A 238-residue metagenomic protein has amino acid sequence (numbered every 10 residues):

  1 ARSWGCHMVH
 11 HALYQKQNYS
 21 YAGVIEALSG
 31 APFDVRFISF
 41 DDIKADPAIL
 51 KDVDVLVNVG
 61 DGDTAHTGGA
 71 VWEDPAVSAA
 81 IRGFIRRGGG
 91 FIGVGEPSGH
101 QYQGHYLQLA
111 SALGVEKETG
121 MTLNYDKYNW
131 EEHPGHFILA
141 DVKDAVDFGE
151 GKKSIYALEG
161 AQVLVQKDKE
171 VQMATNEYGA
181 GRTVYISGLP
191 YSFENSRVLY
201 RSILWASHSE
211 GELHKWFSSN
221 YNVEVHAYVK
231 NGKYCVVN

Functional and structural regions predicted by a protein language model:
A1-V53, N220, Y228-G232: Aromatic-Pro/Gly-enriched surface loop or interdomain linker that acts as a lid/target-recognition segment
G5-Q17, D34, V57-D74, L189: The substrate-binding groove and active-site-proximal loops of carbohydrate-active enzymes, especially glycoside
I38, V53-G60, I92-G93: Short acidic catalytic loops
F40-D42, G62, D168: Short beta->alpha connector loops
P47-A48, T64-N238: A conserved amphipathic helix/loop scaffold that creates a polar/acidic microenvironment used either to coordinate
